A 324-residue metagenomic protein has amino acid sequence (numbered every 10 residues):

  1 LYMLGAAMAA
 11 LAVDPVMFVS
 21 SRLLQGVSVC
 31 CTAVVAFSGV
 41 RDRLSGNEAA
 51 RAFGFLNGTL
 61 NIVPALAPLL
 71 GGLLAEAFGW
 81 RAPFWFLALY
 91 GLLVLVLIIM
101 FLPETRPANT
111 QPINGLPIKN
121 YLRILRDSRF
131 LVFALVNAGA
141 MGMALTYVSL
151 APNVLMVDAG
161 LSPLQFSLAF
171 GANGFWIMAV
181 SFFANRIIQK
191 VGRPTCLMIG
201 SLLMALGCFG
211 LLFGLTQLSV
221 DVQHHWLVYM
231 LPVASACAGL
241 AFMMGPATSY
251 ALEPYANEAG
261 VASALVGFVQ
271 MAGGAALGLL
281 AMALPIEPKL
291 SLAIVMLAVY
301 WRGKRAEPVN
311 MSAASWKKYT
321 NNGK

Functional and structural regions predicted by a protein language model:
L4-M8, V16-L24, L227-P232: Paired small-residue
L11-M17, G214-L215: Helix-breaking motifs and short loop linkers at transmembrane-helix boundaries and internal kinks in secondary membrane
P15, S21-I62: Cytoplasmic helix-loop-helix junction between adjacent transmembrane helices in 12-TM secondary transporters
G46-N47, G54-L102: Helix-loop-helix hairpin linking two adjacent transmembrane segments in secondary transporters
P103-A134: Juxtamembrane intracellular "pre-TM" segments in multi-pass secondary transporters
D127-A144, A234: Pair of pore-lining "gating" transmembrane helices in MFS-fold secondary transporters
V180-P194: Helix-to-loop junctions at the C-terminal end of transmembrane segments in multipass secondary transporters
S249-P285: A late C-terminal transmembrane helix in Major Facilitator Superfamily
